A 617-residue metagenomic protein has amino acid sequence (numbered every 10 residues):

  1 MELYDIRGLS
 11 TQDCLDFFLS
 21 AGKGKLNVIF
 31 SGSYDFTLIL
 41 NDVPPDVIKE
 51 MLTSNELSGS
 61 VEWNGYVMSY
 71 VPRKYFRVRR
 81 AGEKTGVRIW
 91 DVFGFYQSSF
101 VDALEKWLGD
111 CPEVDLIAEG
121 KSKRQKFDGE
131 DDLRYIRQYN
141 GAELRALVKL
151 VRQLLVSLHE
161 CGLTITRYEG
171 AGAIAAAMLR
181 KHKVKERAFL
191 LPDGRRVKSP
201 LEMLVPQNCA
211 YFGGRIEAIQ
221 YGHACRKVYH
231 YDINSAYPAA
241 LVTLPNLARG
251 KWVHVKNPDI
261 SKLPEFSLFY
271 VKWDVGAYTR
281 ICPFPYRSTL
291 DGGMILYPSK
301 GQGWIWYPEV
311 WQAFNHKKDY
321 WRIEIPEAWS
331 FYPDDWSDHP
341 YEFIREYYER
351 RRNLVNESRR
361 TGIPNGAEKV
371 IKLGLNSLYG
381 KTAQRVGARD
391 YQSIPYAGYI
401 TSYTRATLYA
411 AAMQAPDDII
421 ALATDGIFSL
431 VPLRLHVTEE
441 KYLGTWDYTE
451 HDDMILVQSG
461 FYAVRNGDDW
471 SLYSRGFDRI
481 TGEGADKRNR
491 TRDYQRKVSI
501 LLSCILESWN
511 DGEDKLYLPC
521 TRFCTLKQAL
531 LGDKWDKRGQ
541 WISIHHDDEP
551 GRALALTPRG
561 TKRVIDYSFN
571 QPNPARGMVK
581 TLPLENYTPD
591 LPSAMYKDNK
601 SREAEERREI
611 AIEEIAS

Functional and structural regions predicted by a protein language model:
E2-R124, Y139-A142, A146: Conserved DEDDh/DEDDy metal-dependent 3′-5′ exonuclease domain
D35-P45, N234-R249, V431-L435: Short active-site loop/helix that positions an aromatic residue
P45-S60, L108-L116, E160, L244-N257 (+1 more regions): Cytochrome P450 catalytic domain signature, combining two hallmark sequence patches
I89-W90, V228-Y231, Y237: Short hydrophobic beta-strand that contains or immediately precedes a catalytic carboxylate
V101-R187, L408: Acidic, Mg2+-coordinating catalytic module of metal-dependent nucleases/exonucleases that use a two-metal-ion mechanism
L155-Q220, R249-W252, Y278-L422, S429-S617: C-terminal, non-catalytic extensions of nucleic-acid polymerases
E217-H230: RNA/tRNA-interacting regions in translation and RNA-turnover enzymes
Y231-N234, A240-I281: ADP-ribosyltransferase catalytic core
